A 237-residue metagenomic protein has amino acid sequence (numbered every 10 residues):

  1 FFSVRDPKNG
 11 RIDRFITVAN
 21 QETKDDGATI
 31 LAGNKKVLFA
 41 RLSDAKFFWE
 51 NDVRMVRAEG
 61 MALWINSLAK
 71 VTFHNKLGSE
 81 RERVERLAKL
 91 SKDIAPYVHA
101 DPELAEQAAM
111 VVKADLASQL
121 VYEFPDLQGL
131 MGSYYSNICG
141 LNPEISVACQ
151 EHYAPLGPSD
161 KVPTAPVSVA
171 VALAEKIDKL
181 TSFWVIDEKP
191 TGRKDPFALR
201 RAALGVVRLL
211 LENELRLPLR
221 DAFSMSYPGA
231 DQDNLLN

Functional and structural regions predicted by a protein language model:
F1-N237: Amphipathic alpha-helical "coupling" segments that flank catalytic cores
